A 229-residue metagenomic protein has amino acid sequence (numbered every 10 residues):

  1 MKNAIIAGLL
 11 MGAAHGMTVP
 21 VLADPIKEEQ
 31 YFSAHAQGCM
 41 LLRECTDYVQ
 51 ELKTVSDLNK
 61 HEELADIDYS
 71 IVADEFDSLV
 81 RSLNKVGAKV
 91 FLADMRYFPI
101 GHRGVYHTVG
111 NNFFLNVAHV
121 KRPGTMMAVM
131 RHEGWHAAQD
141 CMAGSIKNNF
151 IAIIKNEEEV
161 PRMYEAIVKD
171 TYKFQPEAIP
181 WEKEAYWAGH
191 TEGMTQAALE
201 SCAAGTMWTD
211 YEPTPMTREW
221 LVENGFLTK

Functional and structural regions predicted by a protein language model:
M1-A23: Classical Sec-dependent N-terminal signal peptides that target proteins to the secretory pathway
L22-D24, Q37-V109: Auxiliary, metal-adjacent structural segments of Zn-dependent hydrolase domains
E75, L79, M126, M130 (+5 more regions): Stable alpha-helical elements in mature extracytoplasmic
D94-R96, V117-H119, M142-G144: A mature extracytoplasmic/lumenal domain signature
F113-M130: Short pre-active-site segment immediately N-terminal to the catalytic Zn-binding motif
G134-I151: Catalytic Zn2+-binding segment of zinc metalloproteases
N149-K229: Metalloprotease/metallohydrolase-associated module, dominated by Zn2+-dependent proteases
